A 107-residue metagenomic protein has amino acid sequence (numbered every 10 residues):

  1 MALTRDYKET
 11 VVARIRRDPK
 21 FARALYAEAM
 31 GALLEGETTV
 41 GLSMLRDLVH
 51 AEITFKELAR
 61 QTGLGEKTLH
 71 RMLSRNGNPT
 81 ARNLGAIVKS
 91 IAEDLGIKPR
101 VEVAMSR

Functional and structural regions predicted by a protein language model:
M1-M44: N-terminal flexible/basic segments that precede or flank functional cores
E9, I97-R107: Short, charged recognition helix plus adjacent turn of helix-turn-helix-like nucleic-acid-binding domains
H50-R71: Short alpha-helical DNA-recognition segment
G65-T68, N76, T80: Short coil turns linking two alpha-helices in DNA-binding domains
S74-R75, A92: Residue-level detection of the helix-turn-helix DNA-binding "recognition helix"
A81-R100: DNA major-groove recognition helix of helix-turn-helix/homeodomain DNA-binding modules
